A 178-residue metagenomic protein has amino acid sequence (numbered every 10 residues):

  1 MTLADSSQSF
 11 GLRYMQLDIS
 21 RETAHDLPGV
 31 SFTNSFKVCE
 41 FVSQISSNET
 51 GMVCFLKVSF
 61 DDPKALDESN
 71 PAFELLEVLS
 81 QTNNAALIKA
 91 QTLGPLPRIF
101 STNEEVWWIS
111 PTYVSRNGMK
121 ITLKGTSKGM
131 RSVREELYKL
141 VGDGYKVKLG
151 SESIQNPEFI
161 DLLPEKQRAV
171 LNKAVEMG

Functional and structural regions predicted by a protein language model:
T2-R134, L140: DNA-contacting interfaces and partner/effector-binding or oligomerization modules in DNA-centric proteins
P111-T112, D143-L149: Short, structured loop/turn "capping" segments at alpha-beta junctions
T126-G129, E152-I154, M177: Short acidic/polar capping segments at secondary-structure boundaries
K146-E165: Short, Lys/Arg-enriched, Trp-marked, Pro/Gly-tolerant hinge/linker segments that flank
F159-G178: Helix-turn-helix DNA-binding segment
